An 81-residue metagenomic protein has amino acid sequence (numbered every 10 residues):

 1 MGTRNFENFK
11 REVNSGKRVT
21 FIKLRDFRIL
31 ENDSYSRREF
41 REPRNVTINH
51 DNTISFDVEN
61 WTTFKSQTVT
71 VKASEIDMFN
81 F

Functional and structural regions predicted by a protein language model:
M1-S15: Mixed-charge, Lys/Arg-rich low-complexity intrinsically disordered regions
V19-S74: Acidic, low-complexity, intrinsically disordered interaction modules
I76-F79: Phosphoinositide-dependent membrane-docking surfaces
